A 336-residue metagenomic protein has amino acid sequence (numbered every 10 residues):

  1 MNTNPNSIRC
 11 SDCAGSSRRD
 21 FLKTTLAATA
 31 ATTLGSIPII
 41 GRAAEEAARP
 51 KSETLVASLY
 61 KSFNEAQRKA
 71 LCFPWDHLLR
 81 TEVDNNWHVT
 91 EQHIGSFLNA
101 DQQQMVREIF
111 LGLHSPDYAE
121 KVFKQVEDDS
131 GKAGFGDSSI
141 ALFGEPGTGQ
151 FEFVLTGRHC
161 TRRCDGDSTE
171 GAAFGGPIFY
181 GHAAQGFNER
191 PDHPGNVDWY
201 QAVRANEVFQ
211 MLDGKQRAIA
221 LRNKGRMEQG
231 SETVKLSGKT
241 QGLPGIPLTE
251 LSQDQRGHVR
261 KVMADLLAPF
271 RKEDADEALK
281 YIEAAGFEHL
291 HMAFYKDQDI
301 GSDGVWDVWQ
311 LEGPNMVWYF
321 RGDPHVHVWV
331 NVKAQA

Functional and structural regions predicted by a protein language model:
M1-D20, A30, L34: N-terminal secretory signal peptides
G15, A28-T32, A44-E45, H182-Q185: Intrinsic disorder/low-complexity segments
R18, L22, K239-G242: Well-ordered, non-transmembrane segments within structured domains
R19, T32-I37, M292, W318: Short non-domain terminal segments
A28, G35-S36, E120, E273: Short, polar/charged, Gly/Pro-enriched helix-capping and turn/loop motifs at alpha-helix termini and inter-helix linkers
P38-A43: Signal peptide processing junction and immediate N-terminal pro/mature segment of secreted/exported proteins
E45-E65, K69-A336: A cross-kingdom marker for long, charged
